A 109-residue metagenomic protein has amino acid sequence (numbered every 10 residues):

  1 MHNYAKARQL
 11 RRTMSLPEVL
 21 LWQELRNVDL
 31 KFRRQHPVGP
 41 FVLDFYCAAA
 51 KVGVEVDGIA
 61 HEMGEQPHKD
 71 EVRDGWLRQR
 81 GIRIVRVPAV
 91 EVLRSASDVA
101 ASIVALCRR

Functional and structural regions predicted by a protein language model:
M1-R33, Q79, A101, R109: Solvent-exposed, charged helical/coil patches that constitute nucleic-acid or partner-interaction surfaces
L10-M14, V38-C107: Basic, amphipathic alpha-helical patches used to engage nucleic acids or provide basic targeting signals, exemplified
